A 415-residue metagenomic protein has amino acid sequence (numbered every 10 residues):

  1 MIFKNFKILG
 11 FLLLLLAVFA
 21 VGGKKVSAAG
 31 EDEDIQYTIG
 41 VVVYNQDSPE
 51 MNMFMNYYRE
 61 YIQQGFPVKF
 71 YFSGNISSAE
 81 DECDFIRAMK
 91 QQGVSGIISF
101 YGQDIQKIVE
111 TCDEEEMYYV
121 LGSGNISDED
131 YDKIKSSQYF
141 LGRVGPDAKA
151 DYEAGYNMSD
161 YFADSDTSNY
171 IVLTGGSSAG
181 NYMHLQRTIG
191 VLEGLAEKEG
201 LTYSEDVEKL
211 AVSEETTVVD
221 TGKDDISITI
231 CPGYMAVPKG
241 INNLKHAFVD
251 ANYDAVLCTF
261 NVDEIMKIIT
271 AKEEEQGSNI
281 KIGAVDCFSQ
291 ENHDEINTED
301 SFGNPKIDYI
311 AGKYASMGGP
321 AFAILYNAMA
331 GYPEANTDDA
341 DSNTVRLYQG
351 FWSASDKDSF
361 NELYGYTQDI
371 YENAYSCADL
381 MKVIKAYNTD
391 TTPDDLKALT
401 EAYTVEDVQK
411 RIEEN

Functional and structural regions predicted by a protein language model:
A20-E33: Sec-dependent signal peptide cleavage junction
D32-G65, K69-C83, Y101-Q103, S178-H184 (+1 more regions): Extracytoplasmic "Venus flytrap"
I35, A196, F322-N415: Hinge/cleft segment of the Venus flytrap/periplasmic-binding protein
I39-V41, Y58-R59, V144-E214, L325 (+1 more regions): An alpha-beta-alpha
Y58, E82-C83, R87, I97-Y119 (+3 more regions): Hydrophobic alpha-helical
F70-D81, F85, V212-E214, D220-K239: Short beta->alpha junction loops
E110-Y152, L173-S177: Flexible loop/hinge segments that line or gate small-molecule binding clefts
I280-S355: Flexible loop/turn connectors
